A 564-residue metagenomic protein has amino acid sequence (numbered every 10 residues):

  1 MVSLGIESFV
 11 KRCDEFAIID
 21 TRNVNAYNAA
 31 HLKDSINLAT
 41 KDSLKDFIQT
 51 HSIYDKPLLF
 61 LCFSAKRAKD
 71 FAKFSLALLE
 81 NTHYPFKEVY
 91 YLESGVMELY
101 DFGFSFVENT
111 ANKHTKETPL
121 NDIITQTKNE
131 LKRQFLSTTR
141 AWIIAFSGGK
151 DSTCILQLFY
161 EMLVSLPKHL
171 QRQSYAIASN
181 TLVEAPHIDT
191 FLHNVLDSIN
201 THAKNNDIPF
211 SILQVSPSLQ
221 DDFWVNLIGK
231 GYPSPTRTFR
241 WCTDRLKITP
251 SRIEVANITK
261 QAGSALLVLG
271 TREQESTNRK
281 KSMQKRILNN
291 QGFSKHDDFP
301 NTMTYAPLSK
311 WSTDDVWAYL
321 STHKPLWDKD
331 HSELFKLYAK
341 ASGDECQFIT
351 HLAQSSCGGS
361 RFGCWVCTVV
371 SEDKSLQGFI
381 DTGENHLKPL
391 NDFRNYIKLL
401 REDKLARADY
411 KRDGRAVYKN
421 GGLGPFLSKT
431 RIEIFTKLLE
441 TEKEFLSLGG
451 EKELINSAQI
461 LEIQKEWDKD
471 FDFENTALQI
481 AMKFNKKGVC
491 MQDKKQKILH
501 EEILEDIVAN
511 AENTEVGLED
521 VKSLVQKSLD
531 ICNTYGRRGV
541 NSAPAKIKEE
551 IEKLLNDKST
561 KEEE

Functional and structural regions predicted by a protein language model:
M1-E7, R12-A17, V24-L58, C62-H114: Rhodanese-like catalytic fold shared by cysteine-dependent sulfurtransferases and DSP/PTP-type phosphatases
I18, S35-N37, V89-Y91, A176 (+2 more regions): Conserved beta-strand scaffold positions in the cores of enzyme catalytic domains, especially in NTP/NDP-utilizing
I18-D20, L58-F60, I143-I144, I177: Short hydrophobic beta-strand segments
I19-D20, S35, S251, L267: Conserved small-residue
T21-R22, C62, F146, T271: Glycine-rich, N-terminal phosphate-binding loop of Rossmann-like dinucleotide-binding domains
N23-V24, V183: Short, glycine/acidic-enriched loop or turn micro-motifs at the edges of active sites
A111-I143, S152-E564: Nucleotide-activated chemistry modules centered on ATP-dependent adenylation/adenylyltransferase
G149: Catalytic cores of secreted/periplasmic lytic hydrolases that degrade extracellular macromolecules
